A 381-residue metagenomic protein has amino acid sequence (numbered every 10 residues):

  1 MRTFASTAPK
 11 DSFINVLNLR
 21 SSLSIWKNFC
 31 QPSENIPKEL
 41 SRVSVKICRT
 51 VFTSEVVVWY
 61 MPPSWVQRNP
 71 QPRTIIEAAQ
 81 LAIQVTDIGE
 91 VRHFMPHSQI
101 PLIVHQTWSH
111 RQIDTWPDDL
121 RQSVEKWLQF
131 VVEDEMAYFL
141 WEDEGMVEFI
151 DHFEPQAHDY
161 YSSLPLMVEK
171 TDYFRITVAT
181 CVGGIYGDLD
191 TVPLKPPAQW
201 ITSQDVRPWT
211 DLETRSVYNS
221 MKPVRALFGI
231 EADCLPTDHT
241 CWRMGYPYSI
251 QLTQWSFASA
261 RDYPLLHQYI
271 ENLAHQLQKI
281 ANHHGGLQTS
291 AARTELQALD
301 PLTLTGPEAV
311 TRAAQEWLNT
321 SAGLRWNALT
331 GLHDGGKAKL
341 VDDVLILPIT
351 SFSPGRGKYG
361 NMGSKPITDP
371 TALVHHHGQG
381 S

Functional and structural regions predicted by a protein language model:
M1-T171, G187-S381: Glycosyltransferase-associated regions of secretory-pathway enzymes, highlighting luminal stem/catalytic domains
Y173-G184: Small-residue hinge/turn detector
